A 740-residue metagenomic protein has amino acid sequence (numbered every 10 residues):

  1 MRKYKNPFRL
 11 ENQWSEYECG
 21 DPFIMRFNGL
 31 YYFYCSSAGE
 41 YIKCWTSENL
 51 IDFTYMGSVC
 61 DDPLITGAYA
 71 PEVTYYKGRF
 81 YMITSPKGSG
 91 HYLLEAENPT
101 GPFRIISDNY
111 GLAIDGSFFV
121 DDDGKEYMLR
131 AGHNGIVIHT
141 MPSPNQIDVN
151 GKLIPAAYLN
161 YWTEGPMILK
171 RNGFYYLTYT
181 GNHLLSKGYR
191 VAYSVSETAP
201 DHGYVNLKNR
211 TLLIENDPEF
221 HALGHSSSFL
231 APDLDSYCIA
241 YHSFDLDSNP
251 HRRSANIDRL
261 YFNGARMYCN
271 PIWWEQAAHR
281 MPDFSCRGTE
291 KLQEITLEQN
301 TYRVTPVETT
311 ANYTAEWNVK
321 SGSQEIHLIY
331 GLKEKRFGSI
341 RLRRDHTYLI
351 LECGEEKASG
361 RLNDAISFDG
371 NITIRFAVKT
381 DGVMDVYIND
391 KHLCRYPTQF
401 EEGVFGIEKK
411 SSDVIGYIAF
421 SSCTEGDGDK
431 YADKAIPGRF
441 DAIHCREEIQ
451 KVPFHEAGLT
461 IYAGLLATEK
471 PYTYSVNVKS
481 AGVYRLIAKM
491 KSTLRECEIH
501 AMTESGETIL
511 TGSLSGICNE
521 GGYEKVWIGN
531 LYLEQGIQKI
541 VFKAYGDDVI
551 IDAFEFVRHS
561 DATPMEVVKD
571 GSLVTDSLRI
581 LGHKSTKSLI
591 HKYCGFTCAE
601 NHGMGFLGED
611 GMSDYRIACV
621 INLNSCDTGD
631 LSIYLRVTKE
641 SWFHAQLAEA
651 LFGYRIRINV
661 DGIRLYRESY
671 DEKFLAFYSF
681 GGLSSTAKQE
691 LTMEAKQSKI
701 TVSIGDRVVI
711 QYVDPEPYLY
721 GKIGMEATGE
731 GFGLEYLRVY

Functional and structural regions predicted by a protein language model:
M1-T163, K170-Y175, Y179-E219, P232-F284 (+7 more regions): Beta-rich carbohydrate-recognition and catalytic domains
N160, W274-N312, K430-A435: Surface beta-strand/loop "capping" patches
E290-K291, R336-F337, V383-M384, L393-D413 (+9 more regions): Extracytoplasmic
T301-I350, C598-R664: Secretory/extracellular carbohydrate-interaction modules and structurally similar beta-sandwich "look-alikes"
P306-A315, D364-G370, N477-Y484, L607-I617 (+1 more regions): Extracellular/lumenal carbohydrate-interaction signature centered on repeated Trp-anchored short motifs
A315-W317, G370-T380, M384-V386, C619 (+1 more regions): Short tryptophan-centered beta-strand motifs in secreted/extracellular beta-sheet-rich domains of glycan-recognition
G354-T373, S669-E690: Short, aromatic/His-centered strand-loop micro-motif at the edge of beta-sheets
G370-I374, Y484-L486, Q535-A544, I617-C619 (+2 more regions): Short, well-structured beta-strand segments within conserved domains
